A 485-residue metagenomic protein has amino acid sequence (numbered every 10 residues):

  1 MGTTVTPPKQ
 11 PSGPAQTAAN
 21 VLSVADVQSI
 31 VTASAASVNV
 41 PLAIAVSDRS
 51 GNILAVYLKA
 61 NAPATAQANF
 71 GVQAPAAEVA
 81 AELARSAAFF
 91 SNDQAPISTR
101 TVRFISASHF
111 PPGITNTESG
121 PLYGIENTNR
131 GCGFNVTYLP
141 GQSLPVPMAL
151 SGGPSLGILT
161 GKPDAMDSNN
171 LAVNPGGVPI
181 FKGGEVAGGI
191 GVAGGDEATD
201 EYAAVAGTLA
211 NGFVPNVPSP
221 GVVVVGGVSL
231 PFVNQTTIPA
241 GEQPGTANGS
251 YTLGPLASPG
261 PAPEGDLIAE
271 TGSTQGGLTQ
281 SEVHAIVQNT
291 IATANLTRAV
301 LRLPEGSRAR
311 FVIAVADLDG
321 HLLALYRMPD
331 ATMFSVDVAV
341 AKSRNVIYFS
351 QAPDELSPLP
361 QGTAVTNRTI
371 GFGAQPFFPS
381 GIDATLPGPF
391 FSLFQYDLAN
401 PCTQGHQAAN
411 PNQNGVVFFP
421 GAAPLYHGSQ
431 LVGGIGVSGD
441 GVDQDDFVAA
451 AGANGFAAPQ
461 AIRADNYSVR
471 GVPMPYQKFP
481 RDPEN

Functional and structural regions predicted by a protein language model:
M1-V5: N-terminal Sec signal peptide cleavage junction
P8-N485: Flexible, solvent-exposed loop/hinge segments and secondary-structure transition points
